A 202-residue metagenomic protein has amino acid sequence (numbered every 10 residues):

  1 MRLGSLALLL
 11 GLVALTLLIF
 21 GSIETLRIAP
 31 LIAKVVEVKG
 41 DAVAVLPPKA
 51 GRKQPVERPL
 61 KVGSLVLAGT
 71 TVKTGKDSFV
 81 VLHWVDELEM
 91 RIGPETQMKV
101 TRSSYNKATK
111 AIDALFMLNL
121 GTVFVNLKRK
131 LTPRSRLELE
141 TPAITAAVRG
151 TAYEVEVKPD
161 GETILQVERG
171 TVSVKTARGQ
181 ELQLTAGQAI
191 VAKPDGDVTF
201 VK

Functional and structural regions predicted by a protein language model:
M1-L10: N-terminal Sec-pathway targeting helices
L9-L18: Bacterial N-terminal signal peptides
L17-F79, W84-K202: Flexible, surface-exposed loop/linker segments and immediately adjacent secondary-structure boundaries
